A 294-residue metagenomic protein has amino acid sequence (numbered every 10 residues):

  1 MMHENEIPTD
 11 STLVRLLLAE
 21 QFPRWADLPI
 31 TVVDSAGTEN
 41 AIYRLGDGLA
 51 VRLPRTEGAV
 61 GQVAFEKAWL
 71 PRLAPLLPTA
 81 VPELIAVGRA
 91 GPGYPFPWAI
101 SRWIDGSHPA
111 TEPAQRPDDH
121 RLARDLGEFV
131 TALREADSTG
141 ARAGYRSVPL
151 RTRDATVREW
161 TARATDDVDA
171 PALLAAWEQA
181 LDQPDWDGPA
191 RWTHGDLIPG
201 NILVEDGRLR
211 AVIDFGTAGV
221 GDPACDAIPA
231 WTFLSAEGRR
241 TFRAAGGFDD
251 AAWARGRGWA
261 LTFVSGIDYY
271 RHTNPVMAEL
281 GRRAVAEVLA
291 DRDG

Functional and structural regions predicted by a protein language model:
M1-R24: Juxta-kinase regulatory segment immediately upstream of eukaryotic protein kinase catalytic domains
E4, D27-P149, R163: ATP-binding pocket architecture of kinase catalytic cores
S11-R15, K67, A236, R240: Short, surface-exposed alpha-helical segments at coil->helix boundaries
E20, T38-E39, T217-V220, I228-G294: Helix-rich C-terminal or lid/interface subdomains of diverse kinases
T38-L45, V51, L84, W177-A227: Active-site acidic catalytic loop and adjacent metal/ATP-binding pocket of ATP-dependent phosphoryl transfer enzymes
G46-L49, P78, G207, T232-S235 (+1 more regions): Short glycine/proline-enriched coil/turn segments at helix->beta-strand junctions
V63-A64, D154, A224: Conserved strand-to-helix beginnings and helix N-cap segments that scaffold or border functional pockets
A99, E128-T131, G144-P184: Active-site catalytic-loop/activation-segment of kinase and kinase-like phosphoryl-transfer enzymes
